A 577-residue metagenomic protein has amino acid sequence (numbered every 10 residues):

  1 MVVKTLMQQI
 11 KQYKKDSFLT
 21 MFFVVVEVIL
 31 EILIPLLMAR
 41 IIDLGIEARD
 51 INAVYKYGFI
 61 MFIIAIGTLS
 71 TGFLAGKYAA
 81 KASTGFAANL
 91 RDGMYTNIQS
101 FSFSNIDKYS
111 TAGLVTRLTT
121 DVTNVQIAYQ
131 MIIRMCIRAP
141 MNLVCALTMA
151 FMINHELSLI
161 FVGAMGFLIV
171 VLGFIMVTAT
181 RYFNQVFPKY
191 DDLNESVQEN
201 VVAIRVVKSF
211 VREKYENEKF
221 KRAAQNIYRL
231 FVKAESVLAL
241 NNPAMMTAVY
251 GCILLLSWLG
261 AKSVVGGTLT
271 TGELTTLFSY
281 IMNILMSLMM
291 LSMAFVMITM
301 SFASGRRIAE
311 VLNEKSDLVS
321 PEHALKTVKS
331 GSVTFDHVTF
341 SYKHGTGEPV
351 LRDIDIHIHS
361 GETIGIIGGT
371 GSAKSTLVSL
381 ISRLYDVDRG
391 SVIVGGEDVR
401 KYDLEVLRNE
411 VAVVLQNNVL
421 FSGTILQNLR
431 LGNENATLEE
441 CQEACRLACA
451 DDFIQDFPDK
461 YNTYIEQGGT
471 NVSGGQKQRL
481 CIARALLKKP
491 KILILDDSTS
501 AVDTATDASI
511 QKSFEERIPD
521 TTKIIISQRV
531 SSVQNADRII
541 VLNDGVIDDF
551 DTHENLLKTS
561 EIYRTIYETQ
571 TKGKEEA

Functional and structural regions predicted by a protein language model:
M1-E31, M38, I46-I60, L74-A79 (+14 more regions): Membrane-integrated ABC transporters
Q12, D16-I29, R40, I64 (+3 more regions): Transmembrane helices of ABC transporter permease
Q12-K15, A79, F103-S104, T120-I133 (+7 more regions): An intracellular "coupling" helix at the cytosolic face of ABC transporter transmembrane type-1 domains
Y13, I42, I63, A82 (+19 more regions): Hydrophobic/aromatic residues within transmembrane alpha-helices of membrane transport systems, especially the TMDs
F22-F23, L30-D43, I64-T111, V115 (+12 more regions): Juxtamembrane helix-loop junctions of ABC transporter transmembrane domains
A48, T84, D92-T116, T120-V122 (+5 more regions): Short intracellular "coupling" helices and adjacent cytoplasmic loop segments at the cytosolic face of multi-pass
R49-V54, C145, M149-G163, M176 (+2 more regions): Helix-loop-helix
T327-A577: ABC-type nucleotide-binding domain
